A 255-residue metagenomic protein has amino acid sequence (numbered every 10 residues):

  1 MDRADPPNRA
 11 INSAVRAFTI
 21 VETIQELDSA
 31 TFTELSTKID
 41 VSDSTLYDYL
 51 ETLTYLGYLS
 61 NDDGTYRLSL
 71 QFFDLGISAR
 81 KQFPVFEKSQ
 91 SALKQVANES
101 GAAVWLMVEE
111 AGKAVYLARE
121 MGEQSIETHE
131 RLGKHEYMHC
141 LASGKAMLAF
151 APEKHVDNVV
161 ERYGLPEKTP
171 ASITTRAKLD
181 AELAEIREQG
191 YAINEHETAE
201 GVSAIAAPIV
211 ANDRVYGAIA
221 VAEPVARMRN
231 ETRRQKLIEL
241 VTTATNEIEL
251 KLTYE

Functional and structural regions predicted by a protein language model:
M1-F86, K94, N246, L250: N-terminal helix-turn-helix
Q71-S100, L117-R119, Q124-H129: Conserved segment of winged-helix/HTH DNA-binding domains
L93-G101, W105-V108, E249: Short regulatory alpha-helical segment in sensory/regulatory domains of signaling proteins that mediates
L106-A111, R119-E120: Short hydrophobic alpha-helical segments used for membrane anchoring or interfacial signaling
T128-H196: Short, solvent-exposed recognition segments
I209-N212: Sensor-regulatory modules in signal-transduction proteins
V215: Glycine-rich acetyl-CoA-binding "A-motif" of GNAT/NAT acetyltransferases
A218-E255: Juxtadomain coupling helices with adjacent low-complexity linkers
